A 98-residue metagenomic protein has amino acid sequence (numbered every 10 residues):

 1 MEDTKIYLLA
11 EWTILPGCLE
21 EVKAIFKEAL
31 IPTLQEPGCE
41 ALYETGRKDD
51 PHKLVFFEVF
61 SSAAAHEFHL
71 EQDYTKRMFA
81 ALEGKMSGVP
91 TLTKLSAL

Functional and structural regions predicted by a protein language model:
M1-K5, Y43-H52, M78-L98: Glycine-rich beta-strand-turn "strand-cap" elements at beta-sheet edges
I6-L34: N-terminal first-folded block
I6-T13, Y43-L70: Short, well-ordered beta-strand segments in beta-rich or mixed alpha/beta enzyme and ligand-binding folds
V22-I25, G46, F56, A81: Hydrophobic alpha-helical segments with strong N-terminal bias
E28-E40, V59-T93: An amphipathic, aromatic/His-enriched active-site/gating alpha helix that lines ligand/cofactor pockets
